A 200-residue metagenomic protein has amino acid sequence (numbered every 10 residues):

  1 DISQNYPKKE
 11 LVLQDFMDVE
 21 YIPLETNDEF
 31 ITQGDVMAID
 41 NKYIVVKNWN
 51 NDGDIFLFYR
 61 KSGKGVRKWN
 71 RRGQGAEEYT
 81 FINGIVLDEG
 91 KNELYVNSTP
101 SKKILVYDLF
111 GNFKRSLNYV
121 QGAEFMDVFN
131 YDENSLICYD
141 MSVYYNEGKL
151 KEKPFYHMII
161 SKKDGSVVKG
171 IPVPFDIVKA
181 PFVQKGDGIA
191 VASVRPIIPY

Functional and structural regions predicted by a protein language model:
N5-T32: A short helix->beta-strand "capping" segment at the edge of beta-propeller domains
E25-I31, K64-K91, S98: Blade-loop segments of beta-propeller domains
N27-E29, N70-E78, Y119-F125, V173-V178: Short coil/turn segments at the loop-to-beta-strand junctions that recur within blades of beta-propeller repeat folds
T32-V36, Y79-I85, G122-Y131: Repeated scaffold domains used in trafficking and secretory/extracellular systems, primarily beta-propellers
I39-N41, L87-K91, N130-E133: Residue-level detector of Asp-centered blade-edge/turn motifs that repeat once per structural unit in beta-propeller
I44, L94, S135-L136: Hydrophobic beta-strand positions that form the internal "hydrophobic ladder" of WD40/Gbeta-like beta-propeller blades
F58-R60, E152-G165: Beta-propeller blade signature
S98-F155, G170-D176: Asp-box/WD-like beta-propeller blade repeats and closely related beta-sheet repeat scaffolds
